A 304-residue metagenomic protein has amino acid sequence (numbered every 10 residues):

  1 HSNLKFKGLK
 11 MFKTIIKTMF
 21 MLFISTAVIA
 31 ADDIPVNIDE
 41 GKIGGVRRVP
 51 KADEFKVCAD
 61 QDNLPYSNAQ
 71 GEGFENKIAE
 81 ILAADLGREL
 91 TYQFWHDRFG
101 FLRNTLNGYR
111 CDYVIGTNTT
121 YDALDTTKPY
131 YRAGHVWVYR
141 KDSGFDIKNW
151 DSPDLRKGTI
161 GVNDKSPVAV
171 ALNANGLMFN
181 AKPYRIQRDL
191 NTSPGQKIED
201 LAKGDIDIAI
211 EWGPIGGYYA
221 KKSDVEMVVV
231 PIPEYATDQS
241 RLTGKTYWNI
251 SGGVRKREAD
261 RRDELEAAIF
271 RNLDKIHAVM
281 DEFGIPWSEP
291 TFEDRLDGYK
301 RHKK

Functional and structural regions predicted by a protein language model:
H1-K10: Short, Lys/Arg-enriched N-terminal segments with co-localized hydrophobic residues within the first ~10-30 amino acids
F12-M21: Sec-dependent signal peptide recognition, specifically the positively charged N-region followed immediately by
A31-E40, V46, G73-D85, S143-G144 (+2 more regions): Extended ligand-binding regions for polar small-molecule ligands
D32-T117, Y121, D189-N191, E282-P286: Extracytoplasmic small-molecule ligand-binding "clamshell" domains of the periplasmic binding protein/Venus flytrap
P35, E80, A84-D85, E89-D154 (+3 more regions): Acidic, polar ligand-binding/catalytic clefts
D60-Q61, R132-R140, G144, K222-I269 (+1 more regions): Periplasmic-binding protein-like
Q61-P65, A69-D85, V136-S193, I208 (+2 more regions): Bilobed "Venus flytrap"/periplasmic-binding protein-like clamshell domains and structurally analogous long
R88-E89, L106-G116, G158-T159, K197 (+3 more regions): Alpha-to-beta junction loops
